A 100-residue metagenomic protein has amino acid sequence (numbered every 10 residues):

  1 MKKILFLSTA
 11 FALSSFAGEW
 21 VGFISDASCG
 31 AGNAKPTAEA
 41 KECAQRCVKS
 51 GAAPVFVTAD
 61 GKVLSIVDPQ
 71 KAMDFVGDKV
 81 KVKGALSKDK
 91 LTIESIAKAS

Functional and structural regions predicted by a protein language model:
M1-A17: Classic N-terminal secretory signal peptides
G18-S100: Mature soluble domains of exported/periplasmic/lumenal proteins and thiol-rich metal-chelating peptides
